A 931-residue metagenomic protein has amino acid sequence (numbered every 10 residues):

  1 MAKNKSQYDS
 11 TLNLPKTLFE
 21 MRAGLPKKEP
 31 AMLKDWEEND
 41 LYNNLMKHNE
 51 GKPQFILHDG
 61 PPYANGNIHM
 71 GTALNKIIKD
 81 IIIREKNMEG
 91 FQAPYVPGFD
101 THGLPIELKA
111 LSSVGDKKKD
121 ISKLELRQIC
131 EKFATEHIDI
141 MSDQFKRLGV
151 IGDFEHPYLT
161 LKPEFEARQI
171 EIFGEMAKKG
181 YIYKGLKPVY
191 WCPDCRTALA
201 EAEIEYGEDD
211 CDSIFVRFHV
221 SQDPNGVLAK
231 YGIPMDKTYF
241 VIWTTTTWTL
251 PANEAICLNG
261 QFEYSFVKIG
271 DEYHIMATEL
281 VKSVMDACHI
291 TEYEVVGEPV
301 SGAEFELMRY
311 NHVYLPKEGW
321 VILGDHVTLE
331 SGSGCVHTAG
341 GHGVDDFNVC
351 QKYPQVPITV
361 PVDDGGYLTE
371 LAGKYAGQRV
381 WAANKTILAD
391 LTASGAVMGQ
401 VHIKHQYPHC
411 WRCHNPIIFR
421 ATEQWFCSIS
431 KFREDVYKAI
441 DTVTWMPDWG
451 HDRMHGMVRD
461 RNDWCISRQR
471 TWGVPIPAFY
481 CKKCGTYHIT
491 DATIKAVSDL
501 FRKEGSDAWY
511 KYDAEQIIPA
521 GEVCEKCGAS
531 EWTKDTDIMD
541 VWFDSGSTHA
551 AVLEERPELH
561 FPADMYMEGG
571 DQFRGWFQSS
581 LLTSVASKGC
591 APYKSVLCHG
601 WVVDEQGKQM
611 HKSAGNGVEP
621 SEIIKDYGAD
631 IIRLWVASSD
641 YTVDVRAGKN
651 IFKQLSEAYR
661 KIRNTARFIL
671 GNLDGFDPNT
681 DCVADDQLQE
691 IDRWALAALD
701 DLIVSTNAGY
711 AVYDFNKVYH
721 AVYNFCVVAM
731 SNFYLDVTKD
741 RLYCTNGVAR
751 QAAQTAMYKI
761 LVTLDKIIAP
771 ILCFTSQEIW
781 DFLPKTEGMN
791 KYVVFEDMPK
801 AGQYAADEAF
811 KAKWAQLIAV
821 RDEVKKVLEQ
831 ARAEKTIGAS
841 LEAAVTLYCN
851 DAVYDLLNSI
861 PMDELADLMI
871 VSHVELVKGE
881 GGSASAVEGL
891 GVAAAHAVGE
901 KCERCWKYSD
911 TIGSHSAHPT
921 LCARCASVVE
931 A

Functional and structural regions predicted by a protein language model:
A2-E272, A339-V344, V349-K352, P357-K374 (+10 more regions): N-terminal, positively charged nucleic-acid-binding surface of large information/translation enzymes
N49, P53-G60, M70-L74, I78 (+18 more regions): Secondary-structure capping and boundary motifs in well-ordered enzyme cores
G71-I83, G90-Q92, F99-D100, F165-R168 (+7 more regions): Structured ligand/cofactor/substrate-binding pocket environments in proteins
D100, V189, P193, L199-G207 (+6 more regions): Acidic, turn-prone loop/beta-hairpin segments
V189, Y407, A478, G521 (+2 more regions): Residues immediately within or flanking Cys/His clusters that coordinate Zn2+ in small zinc-binding modules
C192, C410, C481, C524-C527 (+2 more regions): Short cysteine-rich clusters marking metal-coordination/redox-active sites
R196, Q469, G485, G528-A529 (+2 more regions): Cys/His-coordinated zinc-binding microdomains
V321-I322, A886-L921: C-terminal accessory/binding modules appended to enzymatic or scaffolding proteins
